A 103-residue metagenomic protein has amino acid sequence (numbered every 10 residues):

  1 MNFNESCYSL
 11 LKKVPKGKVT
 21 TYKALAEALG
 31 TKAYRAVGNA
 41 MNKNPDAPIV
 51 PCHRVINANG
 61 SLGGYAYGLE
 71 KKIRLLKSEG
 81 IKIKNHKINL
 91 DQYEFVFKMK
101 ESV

Functional and structural regions predicted by a protein language model:
M1-V103: Nucleic acid-binding interface residues in structured DNA/RNA-binding domains, emphasizing the DNA-engaging scaffolds
